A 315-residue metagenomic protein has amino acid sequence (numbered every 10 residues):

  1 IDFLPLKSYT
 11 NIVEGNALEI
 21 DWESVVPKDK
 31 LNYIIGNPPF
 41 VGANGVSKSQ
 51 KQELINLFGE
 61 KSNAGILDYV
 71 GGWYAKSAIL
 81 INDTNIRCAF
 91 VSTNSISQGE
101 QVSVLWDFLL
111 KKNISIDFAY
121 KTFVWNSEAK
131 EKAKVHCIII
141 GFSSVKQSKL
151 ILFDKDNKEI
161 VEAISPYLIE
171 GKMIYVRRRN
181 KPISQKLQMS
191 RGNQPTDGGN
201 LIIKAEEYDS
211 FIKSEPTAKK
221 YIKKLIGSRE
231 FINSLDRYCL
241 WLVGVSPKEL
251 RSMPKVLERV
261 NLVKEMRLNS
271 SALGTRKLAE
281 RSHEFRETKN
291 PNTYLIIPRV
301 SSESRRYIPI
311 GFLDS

Functional and structural regions predicted by a protein language model:
D2, A17-A218, N233-R237, P247-R251 (+1 more regions): Signature of N6-adenine DNA methyltransferases within the class I
F3-Y33, V124-W125, K255, R259-S315: Flexible, glycine/threonine-enriched loop-and-boundary segments that flank and lead into catalytic domains of large
S8, H136, I222, S234-D236 (+1 more regions): A generic structural signal for well-ordered coil/turn residues at beta-strand boundaries that shape enzyme active-site
G45, F153, K224, D236-W241 (+1 more regions): Short coil/turn segments at secondary-structure boundaries
L109-K111, G227, N261: Alpha-helix boundary recognition
C137-G141, L225, I296: Conserved hydrophobic/aromatic beta-strand scaffold that supports enzyme active sites
S144, A205, S228-E230, L242-G244 (+1 more regions): Pocket-edge structural micro-motifs
Y221-F231: Core structural elements
